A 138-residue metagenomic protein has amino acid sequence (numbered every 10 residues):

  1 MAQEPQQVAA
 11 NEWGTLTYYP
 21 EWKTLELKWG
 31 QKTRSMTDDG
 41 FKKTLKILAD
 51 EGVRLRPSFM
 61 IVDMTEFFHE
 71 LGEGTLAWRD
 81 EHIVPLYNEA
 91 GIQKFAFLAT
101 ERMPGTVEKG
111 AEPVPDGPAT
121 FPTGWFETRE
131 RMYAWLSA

Functional and structural regions predicted by a protein language model:
A2-A138: Amphipathic, Lys/Arg-enriched alpha-helical "gate/interface" segment within cytosolic domains that mediates
